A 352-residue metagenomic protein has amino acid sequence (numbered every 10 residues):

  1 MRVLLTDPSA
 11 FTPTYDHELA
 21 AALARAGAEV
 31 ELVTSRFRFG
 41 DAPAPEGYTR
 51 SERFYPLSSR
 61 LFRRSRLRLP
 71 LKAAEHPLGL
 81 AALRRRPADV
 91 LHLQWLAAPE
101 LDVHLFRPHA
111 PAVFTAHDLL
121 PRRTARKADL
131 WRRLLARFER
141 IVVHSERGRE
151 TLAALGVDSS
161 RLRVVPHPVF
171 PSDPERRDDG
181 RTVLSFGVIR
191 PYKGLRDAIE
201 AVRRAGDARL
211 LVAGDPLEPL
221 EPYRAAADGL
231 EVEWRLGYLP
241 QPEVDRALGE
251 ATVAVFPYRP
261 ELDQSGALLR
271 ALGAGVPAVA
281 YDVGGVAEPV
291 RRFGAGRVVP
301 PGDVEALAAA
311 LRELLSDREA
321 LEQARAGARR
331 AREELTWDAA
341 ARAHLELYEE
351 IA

Functional and structural regions predicted by a protein language model:
T6-A74, P99, G148, D215-P219: N-terminal strand-loop element at the rim of the active site of nucleotide-sugar-dependent glycosyltransferases
E75-H76, L93-E100, A116: Short His-centered aromatic/hydrophobic patch
R147, P168: Carbohydrate-associated surface elements
E175-K193, I199-D207, L211: Conserved donor-binding/catalytic core segment of Leloir-type glycosyltransferases
R209-P222, G237: Glycosyltransferase donor-sugar binding loop
E221-D245: Nucleotide-activated donor-binding/catalytic signature segment of Leloir-type glycosyltransferases, i.e., the conserved
L248-D263, V276: Acidic donor-binding loop of glycosyltransferase active sites
R292-F293, R297-V304, E313-R318: Conserved acidic donor-binding segment of nucleotide-sugar-dependent glycosyltransferases
